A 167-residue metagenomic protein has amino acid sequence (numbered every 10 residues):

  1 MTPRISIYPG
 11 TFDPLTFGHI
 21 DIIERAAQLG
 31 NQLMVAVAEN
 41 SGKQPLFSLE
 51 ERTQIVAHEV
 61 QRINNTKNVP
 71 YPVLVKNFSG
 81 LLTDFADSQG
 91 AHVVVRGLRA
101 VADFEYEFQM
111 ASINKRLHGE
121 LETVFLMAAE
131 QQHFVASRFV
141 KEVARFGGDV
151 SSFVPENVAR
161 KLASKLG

Functional and structural regions predicted by a protein language model:
M1-G167: Nucleotidyltransferase catalytic core that binds NTPs
